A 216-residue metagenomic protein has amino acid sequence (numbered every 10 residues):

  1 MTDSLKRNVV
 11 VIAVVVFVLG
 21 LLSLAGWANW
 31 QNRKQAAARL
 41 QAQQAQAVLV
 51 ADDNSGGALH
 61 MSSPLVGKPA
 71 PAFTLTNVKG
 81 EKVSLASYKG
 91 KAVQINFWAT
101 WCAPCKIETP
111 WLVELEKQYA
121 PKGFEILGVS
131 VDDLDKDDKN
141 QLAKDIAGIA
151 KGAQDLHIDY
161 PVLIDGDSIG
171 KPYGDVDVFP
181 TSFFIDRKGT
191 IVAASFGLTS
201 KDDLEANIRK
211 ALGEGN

Functional and structural regions predicted by a protein language model:
M1-P69, N216: N-terminal targeting signals for export/organelle localization
V11, G152-G213: Thiol/disulfide oxidoreductase modules built on the thioredoxin-like
S62-G67, A72-V93, E116-Y119: A short beta-strand-turn-helix
V78, G90, V131-L134, D167 (+2 more regions): Solvent-exposed coil/turn segments that connect beta secondary-structure elements in extracytoplasmic/periplasmic
K89, F97-E114: Conserved redox-active cysteine motifs that mediate thiol-disulfide chemistry, especially di-cysteine Cys-X(1-2)-Cys
K106-L156, G166-P172, A206: Structural microenvironment flanking redox-active thiols in thiol-disulfide oxidoreductases
